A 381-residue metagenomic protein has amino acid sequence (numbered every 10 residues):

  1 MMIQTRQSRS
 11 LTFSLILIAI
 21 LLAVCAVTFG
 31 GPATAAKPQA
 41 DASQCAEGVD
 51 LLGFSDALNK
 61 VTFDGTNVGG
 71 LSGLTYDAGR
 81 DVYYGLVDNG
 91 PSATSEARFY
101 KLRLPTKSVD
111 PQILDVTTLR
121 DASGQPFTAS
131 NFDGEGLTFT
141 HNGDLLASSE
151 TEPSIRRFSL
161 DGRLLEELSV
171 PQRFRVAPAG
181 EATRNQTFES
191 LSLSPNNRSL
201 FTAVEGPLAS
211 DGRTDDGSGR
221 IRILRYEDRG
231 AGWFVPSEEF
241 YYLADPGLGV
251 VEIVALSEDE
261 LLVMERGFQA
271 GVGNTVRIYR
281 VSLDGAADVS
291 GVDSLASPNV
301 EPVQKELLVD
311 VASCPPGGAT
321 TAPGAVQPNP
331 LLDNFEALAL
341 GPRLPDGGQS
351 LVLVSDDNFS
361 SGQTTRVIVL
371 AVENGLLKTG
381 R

Functional and structural regions predicted by a protein language model:
M1-S10: N-terminal secretory signal peptides that target proteins for export/translocation
L11-L17, V354: Intrinsically disordered, low-complexity serine/threonine-rich segments
L15-A26: Bacterial N-terminal signal peptides
F29-R381: Sequence/structural signature of beta-propeller domains
